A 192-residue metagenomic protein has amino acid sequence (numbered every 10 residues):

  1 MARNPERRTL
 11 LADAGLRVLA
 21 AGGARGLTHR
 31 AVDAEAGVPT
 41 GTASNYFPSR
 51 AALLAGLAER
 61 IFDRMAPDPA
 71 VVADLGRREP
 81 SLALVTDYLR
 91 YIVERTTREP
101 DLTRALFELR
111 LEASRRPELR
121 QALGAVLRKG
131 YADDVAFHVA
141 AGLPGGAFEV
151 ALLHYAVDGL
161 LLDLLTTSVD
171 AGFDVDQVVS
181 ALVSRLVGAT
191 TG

Functional and structural regions predicted by a protein language model:
M1-E6, T191-G192: N-terminal intrinsically disordered/low-complexity leader segments
L10, A14-A21, P67-V71, A105 (+2 more regions): Solvent-exposed, amphipathic alpha-helical segments
L10, A14-G56: Helix-turn-helix
G56, P69-T103, L153, D176: Hydrophobic alpha-helical connector segments
E59-M65: Short, basic, alpha-helical segments at the C-terminal edge of helix-turn-helix-like DNA-binding modules
A66, T97-A105, S114-A141, F148-A151: Amphipathic alpha-helical packing segments from all-alpha helical-bundle domains
R90-T97, L106-R115, R185: Helix-loop "lid/cap" segments that line or gate small-molecule binding pockets
L119-R120, G124, H138-G192: Hydrophobic/aromatic-rich alpha-helical bundle segments in the mid-to-C-terminal region
